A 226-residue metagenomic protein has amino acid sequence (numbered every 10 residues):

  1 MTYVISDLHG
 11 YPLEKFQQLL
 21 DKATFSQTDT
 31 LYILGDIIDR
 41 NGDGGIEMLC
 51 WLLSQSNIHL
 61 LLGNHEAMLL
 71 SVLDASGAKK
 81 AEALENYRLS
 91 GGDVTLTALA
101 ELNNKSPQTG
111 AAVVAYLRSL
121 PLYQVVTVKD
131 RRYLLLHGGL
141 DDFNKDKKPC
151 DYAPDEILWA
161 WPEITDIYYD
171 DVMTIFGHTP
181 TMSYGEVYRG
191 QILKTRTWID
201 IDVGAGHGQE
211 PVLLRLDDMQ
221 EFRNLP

Functional and structural regions predicted by a protein language model:
M1, S26-T28, Q55-N57, D130-R131 (+1 more regions): A general structural motif
M1-L49: N-terminal active-site segment of His-dependent metallophosphoesterases
V4, L31-I33, L60-L61, L134 (+2 more regions): Residue-level marker for buried hydrophobic side chains located in beta-strands that build the well-ordered beta-sheet
D7, G35-D36, G63-N64, H178 (+1 more regions): Active-site glycine-centered loops adjacent to acidic/histidine catalytic or metal-binding residues that shape
H9-G10, D39, A67, L140 (+2 more regions): Short, glycine/acidic-enriched loop or turn micro-motifs at the edges of active sites
Q17-Q18, G45-I46, L73-D74, K147-K148 (+2 more regions): Short amphipathic alpha-helical segments
D43-M48, L53-Q124: Active-site neighborhood of divalent metal-dependent phosphoester bond hydrolases
L89-E210, L216-L225: Acidic, His/Gly-enriched loop-helix segments that form or flank divalent-metal centers in metallo-dependent hydrolases
